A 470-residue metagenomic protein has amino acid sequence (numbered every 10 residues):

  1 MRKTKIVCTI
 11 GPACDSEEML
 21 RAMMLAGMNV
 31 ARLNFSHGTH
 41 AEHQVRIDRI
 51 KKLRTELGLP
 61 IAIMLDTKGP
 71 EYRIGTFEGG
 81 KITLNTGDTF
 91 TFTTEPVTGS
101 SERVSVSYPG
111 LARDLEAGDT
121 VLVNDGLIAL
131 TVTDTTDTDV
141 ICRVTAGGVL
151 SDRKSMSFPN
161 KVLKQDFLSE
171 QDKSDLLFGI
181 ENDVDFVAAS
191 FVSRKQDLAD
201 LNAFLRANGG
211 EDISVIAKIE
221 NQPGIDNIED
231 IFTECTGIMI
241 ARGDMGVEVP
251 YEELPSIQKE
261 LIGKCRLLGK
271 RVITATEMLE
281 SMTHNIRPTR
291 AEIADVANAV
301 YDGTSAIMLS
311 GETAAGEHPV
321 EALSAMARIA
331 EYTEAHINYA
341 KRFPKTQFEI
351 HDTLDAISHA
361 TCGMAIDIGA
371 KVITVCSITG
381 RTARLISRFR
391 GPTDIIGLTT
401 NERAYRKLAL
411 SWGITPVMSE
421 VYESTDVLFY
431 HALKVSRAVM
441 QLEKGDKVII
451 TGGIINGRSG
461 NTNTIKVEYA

Functional and structural regions predicted by a protein language model:
M1-A470: Non-catalytic helical/linker scaffolds that mediate oligomerization, partner binding, and domain coupling around large
